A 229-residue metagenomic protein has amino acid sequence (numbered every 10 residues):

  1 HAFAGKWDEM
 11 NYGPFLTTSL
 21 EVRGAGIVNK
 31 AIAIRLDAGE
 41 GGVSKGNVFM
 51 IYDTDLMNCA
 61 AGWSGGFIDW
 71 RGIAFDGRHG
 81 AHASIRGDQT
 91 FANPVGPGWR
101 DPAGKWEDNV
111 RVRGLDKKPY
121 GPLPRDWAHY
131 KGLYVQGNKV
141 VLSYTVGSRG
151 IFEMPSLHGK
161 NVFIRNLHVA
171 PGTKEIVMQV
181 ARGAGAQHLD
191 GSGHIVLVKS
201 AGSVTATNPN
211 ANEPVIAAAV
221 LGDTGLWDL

Functional and structural regions predicted by a protein language model:
H1-N166, T173-E213, D223: Beta-strand-rich N-terminal accessory domains
G225-W227: Short strand-edge motifs at loop-to-beta-strand transitions and within beta-strands of extracellular beta-rich domains
